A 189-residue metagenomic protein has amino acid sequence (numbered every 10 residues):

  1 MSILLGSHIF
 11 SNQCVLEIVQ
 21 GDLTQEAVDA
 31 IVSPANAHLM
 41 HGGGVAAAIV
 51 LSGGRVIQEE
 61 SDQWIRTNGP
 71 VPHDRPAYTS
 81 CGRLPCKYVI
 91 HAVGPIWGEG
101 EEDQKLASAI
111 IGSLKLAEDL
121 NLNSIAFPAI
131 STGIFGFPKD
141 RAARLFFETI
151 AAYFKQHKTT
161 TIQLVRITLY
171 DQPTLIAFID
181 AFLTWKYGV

Functional and structural regions predicted by a protein language model:
M1-V189: Macrodomain-like recognition of ADP-ribose-binding/processing modules
